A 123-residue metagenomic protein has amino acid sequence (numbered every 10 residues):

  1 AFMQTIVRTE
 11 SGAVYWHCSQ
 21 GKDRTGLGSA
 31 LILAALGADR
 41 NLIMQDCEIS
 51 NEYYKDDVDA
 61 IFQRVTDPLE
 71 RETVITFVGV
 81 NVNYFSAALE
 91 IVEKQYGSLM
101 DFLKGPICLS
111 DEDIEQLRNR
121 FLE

Functional and structural regions predicted by a protein language model:
A1-Y15, L27-E123: Cys-dependent protein tyrosine phosphatase-like superfamily
Q20, R24-T25: Ser/Thr-glycine-rich phosphate-binding loops at phosphate-binding pockets of nucleotides, nucleotide cofactors
